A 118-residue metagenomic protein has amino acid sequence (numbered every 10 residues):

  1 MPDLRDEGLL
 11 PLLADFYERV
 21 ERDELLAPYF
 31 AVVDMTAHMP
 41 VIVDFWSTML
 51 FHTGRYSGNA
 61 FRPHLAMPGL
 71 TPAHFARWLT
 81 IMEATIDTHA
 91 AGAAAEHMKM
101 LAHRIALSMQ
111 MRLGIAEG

Functional and structural regions predicted by a protein language model:
M1-G118: Core of compact, soluble alpha-helical bundle domains
